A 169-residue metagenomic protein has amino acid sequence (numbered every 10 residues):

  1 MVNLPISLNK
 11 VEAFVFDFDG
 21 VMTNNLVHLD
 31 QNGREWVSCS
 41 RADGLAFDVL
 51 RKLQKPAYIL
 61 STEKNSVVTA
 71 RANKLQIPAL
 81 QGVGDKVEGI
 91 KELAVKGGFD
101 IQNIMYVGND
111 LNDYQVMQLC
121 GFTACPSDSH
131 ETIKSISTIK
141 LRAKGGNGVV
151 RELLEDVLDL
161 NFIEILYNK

Functional and structural regions predicted by a protein language model:
M1-F18, I163-K169: Non-catalytic pre-domain segments flanking phosphatase-related domains
N9-L26, M117, V150: Asp-based phosphoryl-transfer active-site loop
K10-E12, K55, Q102-N103: Short coil/turn segments at beta-strand junctions that form active-site/ligand-binding loops
F18, T62-E63, V83-G84, S127-H130: Short secondary-structure boundary segments
V21, F47-R71, L80-Q81: Substrate-recognition element of Asp-dependent hydrolases with the DxDx(T/V) motif
L26-D48: Basic, amphipathic juxtamembrane/active-site segments that coordinate anionic phosphate or diphosphate groups
G33-S40, A79-L80, V87-K169: Mg2+-dependent phosphoryl-transfer enzymes with acidic/Ser/Thr/Gly-rich catalytic loops
